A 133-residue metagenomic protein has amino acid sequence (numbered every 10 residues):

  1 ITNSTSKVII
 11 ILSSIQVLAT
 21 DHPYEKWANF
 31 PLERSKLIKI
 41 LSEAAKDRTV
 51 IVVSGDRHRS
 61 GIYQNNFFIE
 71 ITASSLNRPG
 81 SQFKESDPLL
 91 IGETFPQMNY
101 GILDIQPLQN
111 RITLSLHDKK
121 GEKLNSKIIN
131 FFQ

Functional and structural regions predicted by a protein language model:
I1-Q133: Long, structured stretches of catalytic cores involved in phosphate-ester chemistry, encompassing
